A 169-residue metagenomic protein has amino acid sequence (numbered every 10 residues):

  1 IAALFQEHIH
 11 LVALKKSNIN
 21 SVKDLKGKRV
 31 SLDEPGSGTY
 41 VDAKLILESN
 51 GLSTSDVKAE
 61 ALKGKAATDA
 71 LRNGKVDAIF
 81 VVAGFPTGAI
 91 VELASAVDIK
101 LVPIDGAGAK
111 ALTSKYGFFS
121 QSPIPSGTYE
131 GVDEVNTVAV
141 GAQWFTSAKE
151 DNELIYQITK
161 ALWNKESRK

Functional and structural regions predicted by a protein language model:
I1-G27, S31-E34: Short, glycine-/small- and polar/acidic-enriched structural segments that line small-molecule recognition paths
E7, S21, T39-I46, A67 (+3 more regions): Stable alpha-helical elements in mature extracytoplasmic
S17, S53-D151: Pocket-lining segment of extracytoplasmic ligand-binding domains
S31-T39, L62-K63: Short, contiguous, pocket-lining structural segments that sit at or immediately flank catalytic/ligand-binding sites
S49-N50: Ligand-binding/active-site lining segments
D151-A161: Short amphipathic alpha-helical coupling segments at ligand-binding clamshell hinges and other catalytic/signaling
W163-K169: Periplasmic-binding protein-like
